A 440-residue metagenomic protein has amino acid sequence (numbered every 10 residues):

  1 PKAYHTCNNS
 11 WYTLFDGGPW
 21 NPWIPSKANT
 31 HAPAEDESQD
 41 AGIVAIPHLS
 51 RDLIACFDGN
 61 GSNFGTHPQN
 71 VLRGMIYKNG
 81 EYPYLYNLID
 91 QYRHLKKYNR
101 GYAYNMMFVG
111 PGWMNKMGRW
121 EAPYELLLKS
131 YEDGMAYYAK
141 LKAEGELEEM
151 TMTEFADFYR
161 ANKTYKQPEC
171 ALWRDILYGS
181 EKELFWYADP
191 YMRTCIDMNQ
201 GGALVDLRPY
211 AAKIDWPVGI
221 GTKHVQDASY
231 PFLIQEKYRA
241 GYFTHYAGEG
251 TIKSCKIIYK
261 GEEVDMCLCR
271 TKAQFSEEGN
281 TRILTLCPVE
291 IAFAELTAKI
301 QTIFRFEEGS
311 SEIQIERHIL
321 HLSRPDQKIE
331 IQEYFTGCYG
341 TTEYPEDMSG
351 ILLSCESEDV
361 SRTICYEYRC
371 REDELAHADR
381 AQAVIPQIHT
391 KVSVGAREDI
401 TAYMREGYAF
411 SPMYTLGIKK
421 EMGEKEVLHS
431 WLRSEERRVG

Functional and structural regions predicted by a protein language model:
P1-K96: Active-site-adjacent pocket scaffolds in enzyme catalytic domains
I46, T151, Y191: Conserved, mostly hydrophobic/aromatic
Y77-D90, G101-G110, G219, C287-E290 (+2 more regions): Beta-strand-rich recognition/accessory modules
K78-H94, W120-A139: Well-ordered, non-membrane alpha-helical segments in soluble/globular domains
H94-W113, R174-D175, E183-F185, P190: Hard-cation-handling environments
Y159-I196: Surface beta-strand/loop "capping" patches
R193-A292: Acidic-aromatic substrate-binding/catalytic surfaces of carbohydrate-active enzymes
R282-Y344: Acidic, contiguous internal or C-terminal segments within carbohydrate-active enzymes that form a structured patch used
